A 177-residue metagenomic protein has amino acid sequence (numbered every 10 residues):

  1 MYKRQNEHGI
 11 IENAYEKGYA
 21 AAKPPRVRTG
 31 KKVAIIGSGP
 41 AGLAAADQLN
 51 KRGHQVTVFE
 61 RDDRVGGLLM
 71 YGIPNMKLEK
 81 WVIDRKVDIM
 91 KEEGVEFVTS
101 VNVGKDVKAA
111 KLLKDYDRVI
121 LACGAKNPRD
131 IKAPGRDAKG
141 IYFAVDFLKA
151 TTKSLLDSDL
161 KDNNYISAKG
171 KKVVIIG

Functional and structural regions predicted by a protein language model:
M1-Q5: Conserved small/polar residues in nucleotide/adenosyl-binding loops
E7-G177: Residues forming the flavin
